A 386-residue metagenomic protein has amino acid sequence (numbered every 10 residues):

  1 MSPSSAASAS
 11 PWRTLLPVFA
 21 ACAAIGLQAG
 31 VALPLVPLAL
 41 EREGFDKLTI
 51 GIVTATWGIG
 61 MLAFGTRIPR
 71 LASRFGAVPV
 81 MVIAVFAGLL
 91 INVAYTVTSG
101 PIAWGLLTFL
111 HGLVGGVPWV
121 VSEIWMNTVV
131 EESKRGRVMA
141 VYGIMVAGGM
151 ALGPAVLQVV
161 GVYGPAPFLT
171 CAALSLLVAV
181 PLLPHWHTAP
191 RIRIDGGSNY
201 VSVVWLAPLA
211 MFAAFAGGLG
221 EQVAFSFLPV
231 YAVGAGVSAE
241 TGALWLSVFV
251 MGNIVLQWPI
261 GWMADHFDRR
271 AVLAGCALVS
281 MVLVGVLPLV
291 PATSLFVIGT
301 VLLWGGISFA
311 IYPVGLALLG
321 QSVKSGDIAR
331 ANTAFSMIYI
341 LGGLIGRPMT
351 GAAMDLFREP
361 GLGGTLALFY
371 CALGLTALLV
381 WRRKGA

Functional and structural regions predicted by a protein language model:
A9-G58, E221-Y231, A235, G242: Helix-loop boundary and gating motifs at the non-cytosolic
F64-G76, G161, L256-D268, M354-D355: Helix-to-loop junctions at the C-terminal end of transmembrane segments in multipass secondary transporters
P79-V93, A271-G285, A367: Structural signature of the two symmetry-related core transmembrane helices
F109-I144: Cytoplasmic helix-loop-helix junction between adjacent transmembrane helices in 12-TM secondary transporters
V117-V130, F309-V323: Intracellular juxtamembrane helix-capping segments at the cytosolic ends of symmetry-related transmembrane helices
A172-I192, T376-V380: C-terminal membrane-cytosol helix-exit motif in multi-pass small-molecule transporters
R270-P313: C-terminal transmembrane helical hairpin of 12-TM major facilitator-type secondary transporters
G326-L356: A late C-terminal transmembrane helix in Major Facilitator Superfamily
